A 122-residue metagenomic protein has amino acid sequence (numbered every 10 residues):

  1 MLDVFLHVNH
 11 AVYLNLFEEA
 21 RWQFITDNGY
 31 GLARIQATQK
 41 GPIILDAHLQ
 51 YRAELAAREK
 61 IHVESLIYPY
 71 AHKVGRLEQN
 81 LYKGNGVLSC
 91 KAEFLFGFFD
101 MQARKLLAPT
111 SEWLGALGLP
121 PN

Functional and structural regions predicted by a protein language model:
M1-I44, D100-N122: Hot-dog-fold acyl-thioester-processing enzymes
H7-H10, H48, H62, H72: Histidine (H) residue identity feature
Y13, E54-A57: Short, structured secondary-structure boundary patches
T26, A56-K60, I67-N122: HotDog/MaoC-like acyl-thioester-processing domains
L45-Y51, H62-E64, R76-E78: Short structured motifs
